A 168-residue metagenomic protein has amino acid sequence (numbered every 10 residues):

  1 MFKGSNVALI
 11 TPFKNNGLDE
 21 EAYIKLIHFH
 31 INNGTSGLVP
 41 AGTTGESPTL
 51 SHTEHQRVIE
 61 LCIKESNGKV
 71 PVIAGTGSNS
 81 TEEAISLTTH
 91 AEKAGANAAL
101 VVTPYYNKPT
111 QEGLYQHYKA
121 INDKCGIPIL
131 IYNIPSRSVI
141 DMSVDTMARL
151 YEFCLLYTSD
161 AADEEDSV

Functional and structural regions predicted by a protein language model:
K3-K14, A41: Generic N-terminal amphipathic, Lys/Arg-enriched alpha-helix
K14, D19-V139: Active-site beta->alpha loop and helix N-cap motifs at the rims of alpha/beta catalytic domains
G126, V144, E164: ATP/adenylate-binding site constellation spanning eukaryotic-like Ser/Thr protein kinases, ABC-transporter
R137-S159: Catalytic alpha/beta core domains of metabolic enzymes, predominantly
Y157-V168: Single conserved hydrophobic/aromatic residue that forms the stacking wall/gate of nucleotide- or nucleobase-binding
